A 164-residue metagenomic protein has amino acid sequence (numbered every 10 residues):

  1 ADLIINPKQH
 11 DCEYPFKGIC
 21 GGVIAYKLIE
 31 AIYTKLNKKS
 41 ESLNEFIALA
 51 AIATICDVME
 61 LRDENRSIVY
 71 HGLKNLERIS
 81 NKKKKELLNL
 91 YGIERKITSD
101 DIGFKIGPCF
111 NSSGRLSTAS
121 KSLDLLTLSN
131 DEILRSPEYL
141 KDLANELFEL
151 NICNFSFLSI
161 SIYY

Functional and structural regions predicted by a protein language model:
D2-K38, L43-I55, D63: Short alpha-helices
T34-Y164: Hydrophobic helix-and-loop "lid/oligomerization" segment in the mid-to-C-terminal part of catalytic domains
